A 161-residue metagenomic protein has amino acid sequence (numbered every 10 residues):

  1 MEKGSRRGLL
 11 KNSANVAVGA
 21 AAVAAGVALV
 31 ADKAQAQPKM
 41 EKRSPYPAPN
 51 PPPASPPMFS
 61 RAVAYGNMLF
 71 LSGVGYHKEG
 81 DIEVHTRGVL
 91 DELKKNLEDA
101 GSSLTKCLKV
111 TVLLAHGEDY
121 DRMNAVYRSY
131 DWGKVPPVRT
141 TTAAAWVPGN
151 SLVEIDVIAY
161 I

Functional and structural regions predicted by a protein language model:
E2-R87, E98, A115-I161: N-terminal presequence-like segments and the immediate start of the first folded domain
L97-T105: Phosphate/pyrophosphate-binding loops at sites that engage ATP/ADP/AMP, CoA/4′-phosphopantetheine, polyphosphate
C107-H116: Acidic helix-start/capping segments at beta-turn-to-alpha-helix junctions
